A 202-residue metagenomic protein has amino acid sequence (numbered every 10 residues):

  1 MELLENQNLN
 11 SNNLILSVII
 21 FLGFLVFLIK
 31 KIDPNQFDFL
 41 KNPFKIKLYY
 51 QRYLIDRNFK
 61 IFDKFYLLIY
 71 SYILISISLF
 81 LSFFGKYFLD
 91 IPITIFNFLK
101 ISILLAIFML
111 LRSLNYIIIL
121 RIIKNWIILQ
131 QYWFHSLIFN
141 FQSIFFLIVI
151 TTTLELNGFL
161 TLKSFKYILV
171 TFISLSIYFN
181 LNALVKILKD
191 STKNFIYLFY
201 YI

Functional and structural regions predicted by a protein language model:
M1-Y66: N-terminal juxtamembrane cytosolic/stromal segments of multi-pass membrane proteins
N10-F27, I95-F108, L162-T171: Alpha-helical transmembrane segments
I20-F24, Y66-F84, I107, L111 (+3 more regions): Hydrophobic alpha-helical transmembrane segments of multi-pass integral membrane proteins
K31-D38, R112-R121, N182: Short helix-terminus and kink motifs of transmembrane alpha helices, predominantly at the cytoplasmic interface
Y49-S102: Hydrophobic alpha-helical segments and helix pairs
F80-I103, S164-K186: Hydrophobic alpha-helical transmembrane segments and immediately flanking/interface helices in integral membrane
Y87-N157: Alpha-helical transmembrane segments with an aromatic anchor "belt"
N125-I202: Hydrophobic alpha-helical transmembrane segments and adjacent short intramembrane/lumenal linkers of inner/organellar
